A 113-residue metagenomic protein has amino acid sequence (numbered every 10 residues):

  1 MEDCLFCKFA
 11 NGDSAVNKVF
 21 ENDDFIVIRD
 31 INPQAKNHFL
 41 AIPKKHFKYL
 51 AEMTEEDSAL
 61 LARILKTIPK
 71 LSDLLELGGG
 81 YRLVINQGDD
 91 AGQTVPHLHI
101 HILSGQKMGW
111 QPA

Functional and structural regions predicted by a protein language model:
M1-A113: HIT superfamily nucleotide-processing domains
